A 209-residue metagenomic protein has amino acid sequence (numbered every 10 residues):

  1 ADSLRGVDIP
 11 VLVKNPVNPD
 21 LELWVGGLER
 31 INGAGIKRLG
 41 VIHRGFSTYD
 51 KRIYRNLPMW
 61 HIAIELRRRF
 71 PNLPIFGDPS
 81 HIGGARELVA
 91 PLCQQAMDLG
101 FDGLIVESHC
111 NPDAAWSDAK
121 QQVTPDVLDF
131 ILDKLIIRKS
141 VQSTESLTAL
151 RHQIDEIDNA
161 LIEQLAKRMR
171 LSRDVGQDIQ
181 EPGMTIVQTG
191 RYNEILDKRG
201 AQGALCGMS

Functional and structural regions predicted by a protein language model:
A1-V127, Q142-S143: Catalytic alpha/beta core domains of metabolic enzymes, predominantly
P125-I137: C-terminal active-site "lid" helix and adjoining low-complexity regulatory extension at the edge of ATP-using catalytic
F130, S140-S209: Domain-level signature for soluble enzymes in the chorismate/prephenate branch of the shikimate pathway
